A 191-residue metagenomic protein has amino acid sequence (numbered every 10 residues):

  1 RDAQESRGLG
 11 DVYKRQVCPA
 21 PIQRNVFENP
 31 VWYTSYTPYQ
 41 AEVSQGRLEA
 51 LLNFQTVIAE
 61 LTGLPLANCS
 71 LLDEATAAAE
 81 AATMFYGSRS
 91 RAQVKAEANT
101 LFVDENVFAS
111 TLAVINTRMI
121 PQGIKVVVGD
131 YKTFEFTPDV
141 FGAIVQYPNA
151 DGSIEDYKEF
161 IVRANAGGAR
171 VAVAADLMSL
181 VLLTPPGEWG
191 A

Functional and structural regions predicted by a protein language model:
R1, P21-A77: Conserved N-terminal alpha-helix of the aminotransferase class I/II PLP-enzyme fold
D2-Y13: Single conserved hydrophobic/aromatic residue that forms the stacking wall/gate of nucleotide- or nucleobase-binding
G8-G10, G63, G152, G190: Glycine-centered flexibility sites
R15-V17: Flexible, glycine-rich loop/tail regions that form catalytic "lids" or insertion modules at the edges of active sites
T76-A191: Conserved PLP-enzyme active-site core in the AAT-like
